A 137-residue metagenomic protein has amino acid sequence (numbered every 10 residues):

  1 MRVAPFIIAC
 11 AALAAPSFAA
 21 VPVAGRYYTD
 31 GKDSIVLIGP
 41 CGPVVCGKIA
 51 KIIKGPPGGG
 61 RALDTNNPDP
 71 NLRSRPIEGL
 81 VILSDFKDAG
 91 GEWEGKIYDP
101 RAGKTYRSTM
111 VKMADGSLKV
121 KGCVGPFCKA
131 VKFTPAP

Functional and structural regions predicted by a protein language model:
M1-A4: Positively charged n-region of N-terminal signal peptides that target proteins for export
F6-I7, S17: Cleavable N-terminal signal peptides
L13-A20: Sec/Tat signal peptide C-region and signal peptidase I cleavage site
V23-A24, D30-R101, T105-Y106: Central antiparallel beta-sheet cores of small beta-barrel/beta-sandwich binding domains
R101, R107-M110, S117-A130: Short, exposed beta-strand-loop hairpins at the edges of beta-sheets in extracellular/periplasmic proteins
